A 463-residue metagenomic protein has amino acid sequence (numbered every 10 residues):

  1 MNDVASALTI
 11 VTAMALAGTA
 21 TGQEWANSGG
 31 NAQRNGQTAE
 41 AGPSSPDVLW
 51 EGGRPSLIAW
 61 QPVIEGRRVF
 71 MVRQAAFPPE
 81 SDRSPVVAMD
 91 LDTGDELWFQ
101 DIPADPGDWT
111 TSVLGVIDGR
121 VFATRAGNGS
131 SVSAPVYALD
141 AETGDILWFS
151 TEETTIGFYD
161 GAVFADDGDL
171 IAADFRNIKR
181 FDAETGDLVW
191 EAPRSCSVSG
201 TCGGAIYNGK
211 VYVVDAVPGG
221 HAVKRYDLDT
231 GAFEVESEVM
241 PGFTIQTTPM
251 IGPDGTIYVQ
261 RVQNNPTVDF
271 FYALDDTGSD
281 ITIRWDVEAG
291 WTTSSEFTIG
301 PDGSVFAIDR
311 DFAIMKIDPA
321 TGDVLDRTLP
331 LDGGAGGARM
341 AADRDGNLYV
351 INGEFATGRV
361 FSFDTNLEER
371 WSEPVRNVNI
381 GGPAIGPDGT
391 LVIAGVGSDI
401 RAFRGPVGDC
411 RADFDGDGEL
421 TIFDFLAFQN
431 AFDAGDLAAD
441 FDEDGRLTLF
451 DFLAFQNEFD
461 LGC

Functional and structural regions predicted by a protein language model:
M1-A7: Positively charged n-region of N-terminal signal peptides that target proteins for export
A7-A17: Bacterial N-terminal signal peptides
T9-I10, E234, L325, V350 (+3 more regions): Extended rod-forming repeat segments used as scaffolds/tethers
L16, E40, C196, E236 (+3 more regions): Hydrophobic alpha-helical segments
L16, L91, L139, L170 (+6 more regions): Generic leucine side-chain signal with a strong bias for well-ordered alpha-helical environments
G22-G408: Secretory-pathway ectodomains
V407-C463: Cellulosome-associated attachment modules in secreted, modular CAZymes
